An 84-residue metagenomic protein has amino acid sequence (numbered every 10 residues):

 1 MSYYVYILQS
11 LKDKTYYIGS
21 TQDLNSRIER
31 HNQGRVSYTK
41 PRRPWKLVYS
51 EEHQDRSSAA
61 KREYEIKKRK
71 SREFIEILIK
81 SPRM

Functional and structural regions predicted by a protein language model:
M1-R43, S50-H53, S57-K67, S71-R72 (+1 more regions): GIY-YIG nuclease catalytic motif and its immediate N-terminal context
